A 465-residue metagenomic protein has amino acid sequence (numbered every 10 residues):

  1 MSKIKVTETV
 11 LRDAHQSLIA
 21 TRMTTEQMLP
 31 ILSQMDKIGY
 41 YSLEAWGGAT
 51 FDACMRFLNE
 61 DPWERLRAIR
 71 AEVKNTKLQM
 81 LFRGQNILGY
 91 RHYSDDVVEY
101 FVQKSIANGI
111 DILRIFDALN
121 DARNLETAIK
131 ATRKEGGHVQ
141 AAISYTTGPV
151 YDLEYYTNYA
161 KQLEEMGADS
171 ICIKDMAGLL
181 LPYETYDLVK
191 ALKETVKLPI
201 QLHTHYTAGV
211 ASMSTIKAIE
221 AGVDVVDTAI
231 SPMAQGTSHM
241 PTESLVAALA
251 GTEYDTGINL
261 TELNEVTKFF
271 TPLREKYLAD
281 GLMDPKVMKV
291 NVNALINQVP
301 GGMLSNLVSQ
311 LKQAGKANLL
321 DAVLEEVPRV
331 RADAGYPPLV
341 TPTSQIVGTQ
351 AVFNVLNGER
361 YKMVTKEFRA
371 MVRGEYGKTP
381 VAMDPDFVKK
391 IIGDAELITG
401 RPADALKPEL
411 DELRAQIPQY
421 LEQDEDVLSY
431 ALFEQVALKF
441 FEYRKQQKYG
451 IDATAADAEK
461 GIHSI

Functional and structural regions predicted by a protein language model:
M1-I19, L66, A71: N-terminal amphipathic alpha-helix/helix-capping segment at the start of soluble metabolic enzymes
V6-D13, Y41-A45, T76-G84, L113-R114 (+5 more regions): Hydrophobic faces of well-ordered beta-strands that scaffold small-molecule active sites in alpha/beta enzyme cores
D36-C54, D284-A294, Q298-I465: Terminal or standalone catalytic/regulatory effector modules within metabolic enzymes and repeat proteins
G47-E164, A168-I171, G178-P182: Active-site beta->alpha loop and helix N-cap motifs at the rims of alpha/beta catalytic domains
I115, D175, A221-H239: Glycine-rich phosphate-binding active-site loops on the catalytic face of alpha/beta enzymes
Y151-L163, A208-D224: Catalytic cores of alpha/beta
A234-T256: C-terminal helical cap(s) of enzyme catalytic domains, especially alpha/beta-barrels
T256-F270: Phosphate/diphosphate-binding loops
